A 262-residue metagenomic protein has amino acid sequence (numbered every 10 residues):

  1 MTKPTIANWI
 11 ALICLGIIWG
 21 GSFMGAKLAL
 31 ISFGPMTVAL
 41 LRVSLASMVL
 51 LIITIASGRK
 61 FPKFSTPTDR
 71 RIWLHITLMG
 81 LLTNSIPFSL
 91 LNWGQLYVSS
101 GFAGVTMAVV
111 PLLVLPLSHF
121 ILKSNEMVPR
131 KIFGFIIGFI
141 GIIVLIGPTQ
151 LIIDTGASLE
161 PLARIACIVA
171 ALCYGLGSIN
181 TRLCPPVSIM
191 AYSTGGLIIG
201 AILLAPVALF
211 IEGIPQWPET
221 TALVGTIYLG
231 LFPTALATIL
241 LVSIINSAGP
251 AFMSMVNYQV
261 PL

Functional and structural regions predicted by a protein language model:
L12, D69-L78, E126-F139, V187-L197 (+1 more regions): Cytoplasmic-side transmembrane-helix entry/capping segments in multi-pass membrane proteins
I13-G21, G25, I53, L74-Y97 (+4 more regions): Hydrophobic alpha-helical transmembrane segments of multi-pass membrane transport proteins, especially secondary
G16-W19, V43-S47, P111-L112, F135-G138 (+3 more regions): Residue-level recognition of pore/gate-forming positions within transmembrane alpha-helices of multi-pass
I17-M48, S99-G101, L176-I199, G249: Juxtamembrane helix-loop-helix junctions in multi-pass membrane proteins
G21, G25-L28, S32, A46-T68 (+3 more regions): Membrane-interface helix-cap regions at the ends of transmembrane helices in multi-pass membrane proteins
A29, V38, R42, G94 (+6 more regions): Hydrophobic/aromatic residues within transmembrane alpha-helices of multi-pass small-molecule transporters
L50, V109, L117, M127-Q150 (+2 more regions): Hydrophobic transmembrane alpha-helices of multi-pass small-molecule transport proteins
F64-L74, G104-M107, K123-V144, A157-A163 (+1 more regions): Loop-to-transmembrane alpha-helix entry segments
